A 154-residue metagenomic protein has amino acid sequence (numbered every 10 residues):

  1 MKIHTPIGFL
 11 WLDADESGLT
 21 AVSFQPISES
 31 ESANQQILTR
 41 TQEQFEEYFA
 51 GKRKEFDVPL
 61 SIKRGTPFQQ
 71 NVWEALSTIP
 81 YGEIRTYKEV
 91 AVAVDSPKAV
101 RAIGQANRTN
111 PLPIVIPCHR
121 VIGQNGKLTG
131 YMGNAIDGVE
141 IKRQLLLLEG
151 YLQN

Functional and structural regions predicted by a protein language model:
M1-K98, L148-N154: Basic nucleic-acid-binding alpha-helical/helix-turn surface characteristic of O6-alkylguanine DNA
H4, E47, S61, V100 (+3 more regions): Short glycine- and Lys/Arg-enriched binding-loop motifs that mark or flank ligand-binding interfaces
L10, P67, I84, A106 (+2 more regions): Gly/Ser/Thr-rich beta-alpha loop segments that engage phosphate groups in nucleotides
K98-P113: Regulatory, non-catalytic segments
I114-V121: Short Lys/Arg-enriched helix C-cap and helix-to-coil transition segments that create basic nucleic-acid-contact patches
Q124-N154: …primarily DNA-binding HTH/wHTH and HhH modules…
